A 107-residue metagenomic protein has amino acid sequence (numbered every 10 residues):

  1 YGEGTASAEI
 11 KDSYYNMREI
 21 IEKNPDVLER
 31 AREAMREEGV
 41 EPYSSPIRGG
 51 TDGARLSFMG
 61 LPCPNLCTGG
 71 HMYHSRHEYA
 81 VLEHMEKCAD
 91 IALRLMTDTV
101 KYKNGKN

Functional and structural regions predicted by a protein language model:
Y1-N107: Metal-dependent amide/peptide-bond hydrolase catalytic core, centered on the "pita-bread" metallohydrolase fold
